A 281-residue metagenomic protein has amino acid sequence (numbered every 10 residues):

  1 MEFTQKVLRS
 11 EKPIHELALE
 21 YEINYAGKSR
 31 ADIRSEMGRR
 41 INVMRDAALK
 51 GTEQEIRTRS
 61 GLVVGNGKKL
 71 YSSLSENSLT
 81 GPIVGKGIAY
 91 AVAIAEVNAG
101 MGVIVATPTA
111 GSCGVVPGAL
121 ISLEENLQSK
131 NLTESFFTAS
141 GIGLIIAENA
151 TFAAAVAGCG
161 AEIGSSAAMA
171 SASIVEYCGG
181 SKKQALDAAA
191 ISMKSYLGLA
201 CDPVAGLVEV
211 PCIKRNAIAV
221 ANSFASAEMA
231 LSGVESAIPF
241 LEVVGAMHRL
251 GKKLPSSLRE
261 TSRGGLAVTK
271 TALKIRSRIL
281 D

Functional and structural regions predicted by a protein language model:
M1-G102, G233, F240-D281: Generic N-terminal targeting/processing segments that precede catalytic cores or assembly contacts
S78, T107-A110, A154-E162, V210-K214 (+1 more regions): Alpha-helix capping and helix-loop boundary segments enriched in small/acidic/polar residues
G81-N98, N131-A150, S195-P203, I238-L241 (+1 more regions): Acidic-glycine-rich active-site phosphate/pyrophosphate-binding loop
M101-A119, A161-S166: Conserved phosphate/anionic-ligand binding catalytic regions in large, soluble enzymes, centered on
V105-P108, I146-A157, A200-L207: Core alpha/beta catalytic barrel or barrel-like domain that forms the active/cofactor pocket in diverse metabolic
S112, A155-A172, K194-L199, A217-F224: Active-site-proximal catalytic alpha-helix in oxidoreductases
P117-Q128, I174-G179: Alpha-helical support elements that line or immediately flank enzyme active sites and cofactor-binding pockets
E176-D281: Functionally critical mobile loop/hinge segments
